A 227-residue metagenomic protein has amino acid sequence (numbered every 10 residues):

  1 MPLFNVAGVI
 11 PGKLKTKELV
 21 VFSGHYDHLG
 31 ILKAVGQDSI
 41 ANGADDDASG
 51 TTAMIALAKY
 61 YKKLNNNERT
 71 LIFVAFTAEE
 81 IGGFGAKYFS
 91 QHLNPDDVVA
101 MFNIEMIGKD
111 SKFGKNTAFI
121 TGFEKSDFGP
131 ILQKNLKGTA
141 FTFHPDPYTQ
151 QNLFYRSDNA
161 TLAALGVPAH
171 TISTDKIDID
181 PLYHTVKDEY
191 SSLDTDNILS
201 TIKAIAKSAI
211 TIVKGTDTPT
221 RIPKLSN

Functional and structural regions predicted by a protein language model:
M1, A44-T51, E79-G82, T121-K125 (+4 more regions): Solvent-exposed, acidic/flexible segments
M1-G43, A56-K59, K63, E68: Soluble metallo-hydrolase cores and metallopeptidase-like ectodomains found primarily in the secretory/periplasmic
H28-A34, D110-F113, D178-Y183: Short acidic/His/Gly/Ser-rich catalytic and metal-binding motifs that mark active-site loops of diverse hydrolases
L32, A56-L64, H92, K134-T142 (+2 more regions): Structured segments of extracytoplasmic/periplasmic soluble domains in secreted or envelope-associated proteins
V35-D47, A75, K115-F123, D146-N152 (+1 more regions): Second-shell loop/turn segments in exported
T52-K59, K87, P130, K134 (+3 more regions): Solvent-exposed, polar/charged alpha-helical surfaces in well-ordered, non-transmembrane soluble domains, broadly
N66, F76-D178, T220: Metal-dependent peptidase/peptidase-like ectodomains
T174, I179-N227: His/Asp/Glu-rich mid-to-C-terminal helical/loop segments that flank catalytic regions of hydrolases
